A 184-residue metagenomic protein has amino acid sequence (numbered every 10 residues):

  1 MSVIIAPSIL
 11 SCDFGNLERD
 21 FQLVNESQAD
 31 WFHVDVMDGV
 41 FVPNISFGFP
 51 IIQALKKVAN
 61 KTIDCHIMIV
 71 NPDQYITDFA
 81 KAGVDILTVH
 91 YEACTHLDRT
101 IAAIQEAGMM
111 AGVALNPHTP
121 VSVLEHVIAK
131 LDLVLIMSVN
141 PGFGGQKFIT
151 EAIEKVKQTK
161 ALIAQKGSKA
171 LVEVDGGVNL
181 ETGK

Functional and structural regions predicted by a protein language model:
M1-T88, E92-H96, A103-E106, M110-A111 (+6 more regions): Conserved N-terminal beta1-alpha1 strand-loop-helix module at the mouth
I101-A103, T119: Predominantly soluble domains enriched in secretory-pathway, periplasmic, or organellar proteins
V113-L115: Short, hydrophobic beta-strand segments that form beta-sheet elements in well-ordered domains
H118-P120, N179: Short acidic loop-to-helix transition motifs that present clustered carboxylates
V139-P141: Short glycine-rich anion-binding loops that position phosphate/pyrophosphate groups of nucleotides and phosphorylated
A170-V172: Short, conserved aromatic-histidine micro-motifs
